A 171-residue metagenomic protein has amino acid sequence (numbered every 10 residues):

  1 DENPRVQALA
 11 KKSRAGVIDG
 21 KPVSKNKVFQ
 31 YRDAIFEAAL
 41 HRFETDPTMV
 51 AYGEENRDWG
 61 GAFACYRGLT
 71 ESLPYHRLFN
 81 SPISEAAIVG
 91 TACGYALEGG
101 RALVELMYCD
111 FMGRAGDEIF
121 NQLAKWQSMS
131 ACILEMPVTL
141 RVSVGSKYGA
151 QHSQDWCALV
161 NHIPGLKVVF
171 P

Functional and structural regions predicted by a protein language model:
E2-P171: Thiamine diphosphate
